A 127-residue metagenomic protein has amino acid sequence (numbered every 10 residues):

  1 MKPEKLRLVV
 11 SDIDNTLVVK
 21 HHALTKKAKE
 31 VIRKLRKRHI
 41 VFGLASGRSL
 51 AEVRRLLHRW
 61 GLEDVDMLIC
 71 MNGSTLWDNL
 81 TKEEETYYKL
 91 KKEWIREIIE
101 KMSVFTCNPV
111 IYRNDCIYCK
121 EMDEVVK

Functional and structural regions predicted by a protein language model:
M1-K2: Basic/polar N-terminal segments that are highly enriched at the extreme N-terminus, encompassing both cleavable
K5-H22, I98: Asp-based phosphoryl-transfer active-site loop
K26-V126: Active-site phosphate-binding/coordination module
